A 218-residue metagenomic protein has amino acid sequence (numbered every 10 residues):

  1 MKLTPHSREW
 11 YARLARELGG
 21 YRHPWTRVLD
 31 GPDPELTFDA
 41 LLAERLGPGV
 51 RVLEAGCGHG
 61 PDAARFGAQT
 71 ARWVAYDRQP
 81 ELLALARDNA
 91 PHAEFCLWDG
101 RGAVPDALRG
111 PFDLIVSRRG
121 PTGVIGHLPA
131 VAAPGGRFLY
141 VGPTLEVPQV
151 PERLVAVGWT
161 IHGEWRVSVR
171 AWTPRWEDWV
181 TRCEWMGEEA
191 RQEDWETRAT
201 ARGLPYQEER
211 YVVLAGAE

Functional and structural regions predicted by a protein language model:
M1-G47: Conserved class I S-adenosyl-L-methionine
G49-G58: Conserved class I S-adenosyl-L-methionine
H59-A103: Class I SAM-dependent methyltransferase SAM/SAH-binding core
P105-L114: A short acidic, Gly/Pro-enriched loop at the edge of an enzyme's catalytic core that lines a small-molecule cofactor
T122, P143-P148, R166-A171: Short "lid" loop at the C-terminus of a central beta-strand within the Rossmann-like core of SAM-dependent
I125-R137: A short glycine-rich, Lys/Arg-flanked "PGG" loop and its adjoining helix->strand segment in the class I
L139-W159: Conserved class I S-adenosyl-L-methionine
R166-E218: Conserved Class I S-adenosyl-L-methionine
